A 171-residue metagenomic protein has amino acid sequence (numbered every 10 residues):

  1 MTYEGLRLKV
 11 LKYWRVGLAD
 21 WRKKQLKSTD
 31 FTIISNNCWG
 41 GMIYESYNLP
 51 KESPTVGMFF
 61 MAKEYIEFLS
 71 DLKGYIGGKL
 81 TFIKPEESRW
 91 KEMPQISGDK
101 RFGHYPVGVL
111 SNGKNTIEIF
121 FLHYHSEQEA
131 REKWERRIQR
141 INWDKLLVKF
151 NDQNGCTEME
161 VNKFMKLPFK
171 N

Functional and structural regions predicted by a protein language model:
M1-S28: Membrane-proximal basic amphipathic "stem/tether" segments
A19-K163: Positively charged, amphipathic N-terminal segments that serve as targeting/anchoring signals
I33, K170-N171: Short, hydrophobic beta-strand segments that form beta-sheet elements in well-ordered domains
N162-K170: Short, surface-exposed basic-aromatic patches at helix termini and helix-loop junctions that form
